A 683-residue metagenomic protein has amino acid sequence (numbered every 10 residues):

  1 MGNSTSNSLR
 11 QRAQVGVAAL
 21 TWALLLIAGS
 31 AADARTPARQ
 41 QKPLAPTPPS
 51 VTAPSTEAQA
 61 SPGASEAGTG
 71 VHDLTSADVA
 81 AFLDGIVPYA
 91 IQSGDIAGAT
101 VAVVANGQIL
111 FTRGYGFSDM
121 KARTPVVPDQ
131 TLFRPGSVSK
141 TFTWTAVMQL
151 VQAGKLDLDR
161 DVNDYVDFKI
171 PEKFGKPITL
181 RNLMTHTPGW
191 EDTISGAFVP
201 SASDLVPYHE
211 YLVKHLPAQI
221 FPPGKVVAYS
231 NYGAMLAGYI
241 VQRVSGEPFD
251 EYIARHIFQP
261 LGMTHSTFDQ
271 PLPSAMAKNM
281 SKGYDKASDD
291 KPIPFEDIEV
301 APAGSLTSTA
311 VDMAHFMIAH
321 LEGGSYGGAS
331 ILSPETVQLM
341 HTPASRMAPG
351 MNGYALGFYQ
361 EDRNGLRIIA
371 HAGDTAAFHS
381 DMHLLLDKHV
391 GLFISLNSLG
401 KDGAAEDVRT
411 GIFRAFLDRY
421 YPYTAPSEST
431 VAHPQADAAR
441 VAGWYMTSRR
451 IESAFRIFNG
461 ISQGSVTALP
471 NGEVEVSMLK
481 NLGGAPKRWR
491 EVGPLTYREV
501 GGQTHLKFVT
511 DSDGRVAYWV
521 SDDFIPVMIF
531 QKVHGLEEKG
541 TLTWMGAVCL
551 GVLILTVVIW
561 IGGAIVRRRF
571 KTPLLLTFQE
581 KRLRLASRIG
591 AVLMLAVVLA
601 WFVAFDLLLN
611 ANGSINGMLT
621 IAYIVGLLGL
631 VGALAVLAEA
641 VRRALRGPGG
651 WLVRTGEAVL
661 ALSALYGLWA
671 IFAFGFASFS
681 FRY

Functional and structural regions predicted by a protein language model:
M1-R12: N-terminal secretory signal peptides that target proteins for export/translocation
V17-A28: Bacterial N-terminal signal peptides
A32-L74: Compositionally biased, proline/threonine/alanine/serine-rich low-complexity intrinsically disordered stretches
R35, E406-Y683: Peripheral terminal and inter-domain segments
V71-F133, K155-R160, D164, E172 (+2 more regions): Short, conserved catalytic-motif segment at the N-terminal edge
Y115-D119, K173-L386, I412: Short, surface-exposed loop or secondary-structure junction motifs that flank catalytic or metal-binding residues
G116-S118, T375, S398, N481 (+1 more regions): A generic structural motif
A370-H371, D381-S398, A517-D522: Short, well-ordered beta-strand elements
